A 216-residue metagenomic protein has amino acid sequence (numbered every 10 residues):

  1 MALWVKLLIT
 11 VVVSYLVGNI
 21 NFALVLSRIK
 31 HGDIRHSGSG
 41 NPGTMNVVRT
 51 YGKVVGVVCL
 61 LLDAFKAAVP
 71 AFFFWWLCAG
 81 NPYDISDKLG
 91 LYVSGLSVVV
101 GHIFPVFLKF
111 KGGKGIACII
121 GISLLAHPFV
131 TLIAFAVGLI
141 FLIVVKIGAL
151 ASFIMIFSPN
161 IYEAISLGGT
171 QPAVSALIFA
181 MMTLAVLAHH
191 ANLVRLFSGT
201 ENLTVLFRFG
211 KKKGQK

Functional and structural regions predicted by a protein language model:
V5-I29: N-terminal signal-anchor transmembrane alpha helix
K6, V55-L61, F65-V106, A126-V130 (+2 more regions): Nucleotide and nucleotide-moiety/phosphate-recognizing core
S14-V17, S97-H102, G138-L142, P159 (+1 more regions): Alpha-helical transmembrane segments of multi-pass membrane proteins
A23-L26, G101-K111, G138-V145, H190-V194: C-terminal ends of transmembrane helices
L24-V55, V194-K216: Cytosolic, membrane-interface loops and tails of multi-pass inner-membrane proteins
D33-T44, F107-I120, I147-M155: Short, non-helical or kinked segments that cap or interrupt transmembrane helices
V48-G52, F74-C78, G115-V145, F157-S166: Interfacial segments of multi-pass membrane proteins
L132, G148-M155, T170-M181: Loop-to-transmembrane alpha-helix initiation sites
